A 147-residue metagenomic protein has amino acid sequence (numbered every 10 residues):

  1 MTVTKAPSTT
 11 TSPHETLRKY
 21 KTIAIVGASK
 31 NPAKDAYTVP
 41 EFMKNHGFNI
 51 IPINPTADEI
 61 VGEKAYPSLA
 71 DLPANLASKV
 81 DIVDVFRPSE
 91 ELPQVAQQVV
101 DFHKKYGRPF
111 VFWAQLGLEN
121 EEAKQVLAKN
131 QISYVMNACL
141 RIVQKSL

Functional and structural regions predicted by a protein language model:
M1-K19: Short N-terminal or domain-adjacent regulatory/targeting segments
K5-T9, I60-S78, D84-Q97: Glycine-rich, highly charged phosphate/nucleotide-binding loops
I23-A24: Conserved beta-strand elements of the Class I
A33-K34, E41-V61: NAD(P)-binding Rossmann-fold cofactor-contacting core
P55-T56, D71, L116-E119, A138-V143: Short, acidic/turn-prone active-site loops that include or flank metal/cofactor- and phosphate-binding residues
F102-L127: ADP-ribose/adenylate-binding Rossmann-like module
Q131-L147: Active-site capping/gating segments
